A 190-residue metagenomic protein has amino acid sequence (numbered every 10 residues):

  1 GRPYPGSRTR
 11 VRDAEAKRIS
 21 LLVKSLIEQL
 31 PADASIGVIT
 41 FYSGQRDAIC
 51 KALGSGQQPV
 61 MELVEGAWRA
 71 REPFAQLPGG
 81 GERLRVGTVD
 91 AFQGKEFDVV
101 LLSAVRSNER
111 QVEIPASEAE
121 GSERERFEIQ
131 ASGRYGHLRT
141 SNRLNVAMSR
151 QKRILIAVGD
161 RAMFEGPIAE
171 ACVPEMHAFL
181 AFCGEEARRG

Functional and structural regions predicted by a protein language model:
G1-D13, A104-N108, V112-A116, G121: Metal-dependent catalytic core segments for phosphate chemistry
G1-V60, V64: Conserved helicase/translocase motor-coupling segment
A16, S20, R46, V86 (+1 more regions): Amphipathic alpha-helical transducer elements in NTP-driven molecular machines
V23-I27, S35-I36, P73-A75, G87-A91 (+1 more regions): Generic recognition of flexible, low-complexity loop/linker segments
I39, L101-S103, M148, I156: Structural motif
S43-R46, A91-Q93, R106-E109, R153 (+1 more regions): Conserved nucleotide-binding/hydrolysis micro-motifs of P-loop NTPases
L63-L102, S107, R124-E125: Conserved motor-coupling elements within RecA-like helicase/translocase cores
V112-G190: Helicase C-terminal subdomain and adjacent C-terminal extension
